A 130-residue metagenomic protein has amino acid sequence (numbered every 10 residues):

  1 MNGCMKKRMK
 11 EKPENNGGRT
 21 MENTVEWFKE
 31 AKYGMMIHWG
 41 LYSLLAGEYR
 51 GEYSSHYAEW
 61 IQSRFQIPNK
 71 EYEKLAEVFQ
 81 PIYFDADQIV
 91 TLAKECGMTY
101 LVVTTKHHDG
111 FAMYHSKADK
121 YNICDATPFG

Functional and structural regions predicted by a protein language model:
K6, P13-G130: Mature catalytic domains of secreted/periplasmic carbohydrate-active enzymes
